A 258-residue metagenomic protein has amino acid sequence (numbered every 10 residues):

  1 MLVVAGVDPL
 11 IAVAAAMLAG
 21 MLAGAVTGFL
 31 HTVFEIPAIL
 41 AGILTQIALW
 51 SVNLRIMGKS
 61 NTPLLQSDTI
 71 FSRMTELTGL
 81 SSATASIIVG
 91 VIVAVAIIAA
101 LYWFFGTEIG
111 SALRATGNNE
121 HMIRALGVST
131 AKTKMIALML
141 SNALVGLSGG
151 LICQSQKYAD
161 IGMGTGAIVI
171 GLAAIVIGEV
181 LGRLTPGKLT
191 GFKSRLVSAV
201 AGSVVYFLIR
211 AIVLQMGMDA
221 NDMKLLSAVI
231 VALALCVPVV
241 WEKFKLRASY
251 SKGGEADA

Functional and structural regions predicted by a protein language model:
M1, P9-V13, L30-T45, I109-A112 (+4 more regions): Short, non-helical or kinked segments that cap or interrupt transmembrane helices
M1-V33, L80, L184-K188, Q215: Membrane-embedded helix boundary and interhelical linker motif in transport proteins
G6, L22, F34, I56-M57 (+5 more regions): Helix-loop junctions at the membrane-solvent interface of multi-pass transporters, primarily the C-terminal
D8, A23, A83-G164, I168 (+1 more regions): Helix-loop-helix "hairpin" substructures at the membrane interface of multi-pass membrane proteins
A12-G24, A41-L49, V89, V93 (+11 more regions): Alpha-helical transmembrane segments in multi-pass membrane proteins
A38, G42, Q46-G106, D160-I161 (+2 more regions): Transmembrane helix-bundle core of multi-pass membrane transporters and related energy-transducing complexes
N118-H121, A125, S129-K132, T185-S194 (+1 more regions): Cytosolic-side transmembrane-helix boundaries in multi-pass membrane proteins
V145, G149-L225: Transmembrane alpha-helical segments in multi-pass inner-membrane proteins
